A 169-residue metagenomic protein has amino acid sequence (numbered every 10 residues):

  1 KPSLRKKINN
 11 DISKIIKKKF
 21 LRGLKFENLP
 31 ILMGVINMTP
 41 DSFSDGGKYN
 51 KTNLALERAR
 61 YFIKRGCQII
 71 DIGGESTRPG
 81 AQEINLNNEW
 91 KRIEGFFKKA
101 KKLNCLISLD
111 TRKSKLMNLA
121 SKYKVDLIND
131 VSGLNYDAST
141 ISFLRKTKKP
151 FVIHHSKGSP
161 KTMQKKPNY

Functional and structural regions predicted by a protein language model:
P2-N37: N-terminal amphipathic alpha-helix/helix-capping segment at the start of soluble metabolic enzymes
S3, K7-K17, F43-Y61, N87-K91 (+1 more regions): Glycine-rich anion/phosphate-binding loops
L32, M38-S44, T77-G80, Y123 (+1 more regions): Conserved anion-binding
L32, Q82-L109, K115, K146-V152: Alpha-helix-loop-beta-strand connector modules within alpha/beta enzyme cores
I36, F62, G66, I70 (+2 more regions): Conserved, mostly hydrophobic/aromatic
I36-N37, I107-K115, V131-L134: Glycine-rich beta-to-alpha transition loops that act as phosphate-gripper elements at the mouths of alpha/beta enzyme
F43-S44, Q68-F96: Glycine-rich, proline-tolerant flexible connector loops at the mouths of alpha/beta enzymes
